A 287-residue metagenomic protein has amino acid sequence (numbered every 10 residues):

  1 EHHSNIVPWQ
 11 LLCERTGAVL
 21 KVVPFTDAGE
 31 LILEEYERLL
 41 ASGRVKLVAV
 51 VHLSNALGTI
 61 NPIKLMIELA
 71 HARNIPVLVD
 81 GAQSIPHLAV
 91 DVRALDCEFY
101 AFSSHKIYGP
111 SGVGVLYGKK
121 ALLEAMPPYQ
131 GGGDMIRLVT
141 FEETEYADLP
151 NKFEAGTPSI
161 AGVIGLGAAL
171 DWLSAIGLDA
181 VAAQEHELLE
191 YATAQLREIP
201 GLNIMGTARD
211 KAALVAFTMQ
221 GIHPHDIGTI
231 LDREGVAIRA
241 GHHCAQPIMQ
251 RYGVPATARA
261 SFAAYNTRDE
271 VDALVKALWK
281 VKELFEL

Functional and structural regions predicted by a protein language model:
E1-L287: Pyridoxal 5′-phosphate
